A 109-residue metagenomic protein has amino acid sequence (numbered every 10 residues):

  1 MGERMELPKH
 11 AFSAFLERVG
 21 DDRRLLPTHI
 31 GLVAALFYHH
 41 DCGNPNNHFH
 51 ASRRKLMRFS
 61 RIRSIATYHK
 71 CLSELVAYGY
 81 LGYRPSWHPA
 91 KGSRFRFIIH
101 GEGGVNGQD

Functional and structural regions predicted by a protein language model:
M1-P27, H40-N47: Positively charged, structured surface patches that bind polyanionic biopolymers
M5, H100-D109: Short, low-complexity, charged/polar intrinsically disordered tails
H10-S13, A35, S93-F95: Short non-domain terminal segments
A14-D21, A34, R58, K70: Charged/polar, solvent-exposed surface patches and flexible loops
R23, H40-G103: Winged helix-turn-helix DNA-binding recognition segment
H29-L36: Short alpha-helical "packing" element that flanks the helix-turn-helix/winged-helix DNA-binding module
